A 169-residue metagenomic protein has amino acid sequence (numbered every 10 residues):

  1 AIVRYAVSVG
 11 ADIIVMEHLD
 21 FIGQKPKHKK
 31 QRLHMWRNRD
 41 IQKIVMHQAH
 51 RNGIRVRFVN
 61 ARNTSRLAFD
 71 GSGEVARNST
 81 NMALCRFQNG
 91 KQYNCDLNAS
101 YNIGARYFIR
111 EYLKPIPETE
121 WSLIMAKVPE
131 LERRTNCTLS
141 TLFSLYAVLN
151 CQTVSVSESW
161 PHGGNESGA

Functional and structural regions predicted by a protein language model:
A1-A169: Positively charged, helix-rich recognition surfaces that bind polyanionic ligands
